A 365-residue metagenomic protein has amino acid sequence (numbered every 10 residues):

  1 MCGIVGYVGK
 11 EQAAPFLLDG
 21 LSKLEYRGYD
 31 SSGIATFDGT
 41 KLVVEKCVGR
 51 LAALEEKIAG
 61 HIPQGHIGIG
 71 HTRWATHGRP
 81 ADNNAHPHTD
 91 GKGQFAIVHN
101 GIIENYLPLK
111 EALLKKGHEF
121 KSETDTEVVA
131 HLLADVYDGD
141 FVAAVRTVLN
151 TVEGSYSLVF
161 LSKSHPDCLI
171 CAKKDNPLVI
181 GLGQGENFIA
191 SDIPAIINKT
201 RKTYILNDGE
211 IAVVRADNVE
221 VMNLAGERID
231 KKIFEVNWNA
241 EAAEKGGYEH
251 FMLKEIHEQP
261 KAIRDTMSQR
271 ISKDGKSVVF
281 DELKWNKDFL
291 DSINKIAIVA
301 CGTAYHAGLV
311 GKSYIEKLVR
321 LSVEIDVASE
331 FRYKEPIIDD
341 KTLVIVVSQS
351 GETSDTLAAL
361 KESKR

Functional and structural regions predicted by a protein language model:
M1-E249, K261-N294: Conserved short alpha-helical segments that host acidic/polar catalytic motifs at enzyme active sites
L133-A134, I256, P336-I338: Short secondary-structure transition/capping segments
L253, H257-K261: Predominantly extracellular/luminal regions of secreted and cell-surface proteins, especially disulfide-bonded
D291-R365: Glycine-rich phosphate-binding loops that contact phosphosugars or nucleotide phosphates
